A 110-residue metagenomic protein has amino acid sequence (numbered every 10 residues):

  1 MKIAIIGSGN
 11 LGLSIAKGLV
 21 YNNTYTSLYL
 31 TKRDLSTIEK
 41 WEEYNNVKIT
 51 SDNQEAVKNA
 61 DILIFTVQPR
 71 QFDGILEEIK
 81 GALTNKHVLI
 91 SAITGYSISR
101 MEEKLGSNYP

Functional and structural regions predicted by a protein language model:
M1-Y44, K48-S51, E55: NAD(P)+-binding Rossmann beta1-loop-alpha1 motif at the extreme N-terminus of oxidoreductases
I15, N45, N53-K58, I62-F65 (+1 more regions): Rossmann-like NAD(P)(H) cofactor-binding subdomain of soluble oxidoreductases
